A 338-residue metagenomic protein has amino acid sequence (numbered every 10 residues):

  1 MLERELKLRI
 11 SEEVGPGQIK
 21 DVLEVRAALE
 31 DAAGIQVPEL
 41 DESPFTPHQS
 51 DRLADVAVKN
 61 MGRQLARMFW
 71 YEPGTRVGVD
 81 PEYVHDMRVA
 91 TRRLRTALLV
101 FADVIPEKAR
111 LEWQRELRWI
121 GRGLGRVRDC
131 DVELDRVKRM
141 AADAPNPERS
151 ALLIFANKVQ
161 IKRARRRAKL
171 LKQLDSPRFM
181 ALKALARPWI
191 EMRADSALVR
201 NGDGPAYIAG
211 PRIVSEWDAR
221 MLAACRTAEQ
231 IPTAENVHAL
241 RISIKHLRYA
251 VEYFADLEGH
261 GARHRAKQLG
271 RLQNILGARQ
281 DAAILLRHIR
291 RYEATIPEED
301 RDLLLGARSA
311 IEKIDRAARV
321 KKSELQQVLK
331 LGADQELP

Functional and structural regions predicted by a protein language model:
M1-P338: Function-determining surface determinants
